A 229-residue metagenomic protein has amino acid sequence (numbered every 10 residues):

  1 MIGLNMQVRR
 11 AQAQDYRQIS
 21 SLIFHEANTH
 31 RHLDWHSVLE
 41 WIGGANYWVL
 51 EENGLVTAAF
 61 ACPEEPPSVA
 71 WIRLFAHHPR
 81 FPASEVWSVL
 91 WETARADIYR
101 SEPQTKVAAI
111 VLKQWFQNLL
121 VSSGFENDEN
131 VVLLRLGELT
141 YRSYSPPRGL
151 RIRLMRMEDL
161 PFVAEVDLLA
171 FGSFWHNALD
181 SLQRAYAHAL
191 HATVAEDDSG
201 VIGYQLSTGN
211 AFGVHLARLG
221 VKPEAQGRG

Functional and structural regions predicted by a protein language model:
M1, E64-P66, H78-R148: Acyl-donor-binding surface of acyltransferase catalytic domains
I2-I19, L150-V163: A short beta-loop-alpha structural element at the N-terminal edge of CoA-dependent acyl/N-acetyltransferase catalytic
V8-A13, R17-W41: Hydrophobic, proline/glycine-rich low-complexity stretches
Q18-S21, V89, T93, F162 (+1 more regions): Alpha-helical elements of Rossmann-like donor-binding domains used by nucleotide-donor carbohydrate transfer enzymes
F24, D34-E92, D197, I202-P223: Conserved donor-binding loop and adjoining core beta-sheet/short helix segment in diverse acyl/aminoacyl transferases
F24-W35, P147-V214: Flexible, substrate/cofactor-facing loop regions flanked by secondary structure within enzyme catalytic domains
A45-Y47, D128-L133, L190: Short hydrophobic/aromatic beta-strand or adjacent loop that forms the aromatic wall/cage of a ligand/substrate-binding
G229: Conserved G/P- and acidic residue-centered "switch" motifs that form tight phosphate/ATP-binding loops in soluble
